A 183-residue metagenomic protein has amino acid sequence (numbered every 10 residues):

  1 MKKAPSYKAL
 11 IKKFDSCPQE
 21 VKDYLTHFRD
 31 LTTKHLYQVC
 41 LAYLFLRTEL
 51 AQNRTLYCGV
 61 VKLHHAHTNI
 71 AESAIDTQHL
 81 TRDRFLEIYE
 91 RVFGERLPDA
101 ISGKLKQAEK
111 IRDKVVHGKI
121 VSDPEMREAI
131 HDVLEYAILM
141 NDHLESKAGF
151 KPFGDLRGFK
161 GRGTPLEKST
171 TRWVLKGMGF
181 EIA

Functional and structural regions predicted by a protein language model:
K2-D30, T81, F85, D99-K110 (+1 more regions): Polyanionic, low-complexity intrinsically disordered segments
K2-F93: Amphipathic alpha-helical interface segments
D113: Secondary-shell segments that build the walls of catalytic and ion/ligand-binding clefts
